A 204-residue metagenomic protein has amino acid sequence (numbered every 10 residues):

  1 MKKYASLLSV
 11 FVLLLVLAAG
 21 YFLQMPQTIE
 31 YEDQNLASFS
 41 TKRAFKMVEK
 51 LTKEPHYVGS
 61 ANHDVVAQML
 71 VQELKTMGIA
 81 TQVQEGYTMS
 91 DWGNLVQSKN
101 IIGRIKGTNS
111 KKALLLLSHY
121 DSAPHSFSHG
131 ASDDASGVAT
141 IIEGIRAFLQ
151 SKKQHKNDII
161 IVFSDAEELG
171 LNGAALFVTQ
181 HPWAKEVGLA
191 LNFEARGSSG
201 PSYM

Functional and structural regions predicted by a protein language model:
S6-Y21: Hydrophobic membrane-insertion alpha-helices, especially the h-region of bacterial N-terminal signal peptides
A19-V65, D121-S122, N192-S198: N-terminal capping segment at the start of a domain
A37-A44, H56-A67, V96, A113 (+3 more regions): Solvent-exposed, acidic/flexible segments
R43-K50, V65, M69-T76, T81 (+4 more regions): Extracytoplasmic/secreted proteins, especially bacterial periplasmic and envelope-associated proteins
K50, N100-R104, A113-H119, D158-F163 (+1 more regions): Soluble periplasmic/extracytoplasmic beta-strand elements of cell-envelope proteins
K53-K106: A non-catalytic alpha/beta surface segment that caps or lines the substrate-entry region of metallo-dependent hydrolase
Y57-G59, A80, T88-M89, G107-S110 (+3 more regions): Solvent-exposed loop/turn segments at secondary-structure junctions within structured extracellular/periplasmic domains
P124-M204: Acidic/histidine-rich catalytic neighborhood of metal-dependent amide-processing enzymes
